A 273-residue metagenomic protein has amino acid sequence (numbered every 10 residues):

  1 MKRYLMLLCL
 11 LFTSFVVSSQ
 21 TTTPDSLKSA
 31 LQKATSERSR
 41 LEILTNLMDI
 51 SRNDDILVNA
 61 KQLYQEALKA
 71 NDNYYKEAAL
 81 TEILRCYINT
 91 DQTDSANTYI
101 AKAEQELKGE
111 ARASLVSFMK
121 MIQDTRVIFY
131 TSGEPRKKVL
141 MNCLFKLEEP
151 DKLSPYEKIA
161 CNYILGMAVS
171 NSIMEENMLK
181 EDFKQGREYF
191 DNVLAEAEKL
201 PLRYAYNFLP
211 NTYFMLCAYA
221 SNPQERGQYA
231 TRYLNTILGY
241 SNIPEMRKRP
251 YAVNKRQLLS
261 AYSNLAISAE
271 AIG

Functional and structural regions predicted by a protein language model:
M1-Y4: Positively charged n-region of N-terminal signal peptides that target proteins for export
M6-C9: Sec-dependent N-terminal signal peptides
T13-S14: N-terminal signal peptide c-region/cleavage motif recognized by signal peptidases
V17: Active-site helical microenvironments for divalent-metal-assisted chemistry
Q20-G273: A "functional boundary" signal
